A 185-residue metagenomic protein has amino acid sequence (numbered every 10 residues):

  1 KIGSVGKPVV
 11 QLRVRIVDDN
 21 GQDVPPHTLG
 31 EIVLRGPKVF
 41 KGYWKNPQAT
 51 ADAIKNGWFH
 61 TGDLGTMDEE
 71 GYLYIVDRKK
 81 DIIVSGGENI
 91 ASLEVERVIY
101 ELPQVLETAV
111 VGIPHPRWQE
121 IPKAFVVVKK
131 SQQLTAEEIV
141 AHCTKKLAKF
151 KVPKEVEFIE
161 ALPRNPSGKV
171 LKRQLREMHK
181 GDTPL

Functional and structural regions predicted by a protein language model:
K1-G3, D18-N20, N46-A49: Active-site loops of AMP-binding adenylate-forming
K1-L12, P25-G30, V39-K41, A51 (+2 more regions): Conserved ATP-binding loop and adjacent catalytic segment of the adenylate-forming AMP-binding
V10-L12, G30, E120-P122, K154 (+1 more regions): Change "...and in nucleic-acid phosphodiester-cleaving endonucleases..." to "...and in nucleic-acid processing enzymes
N20, G36, K41-G42, D52 (+4 more regions): AMP-binding/adenylate-forming catalytic core of the ANL superfamily
V156-I159: General small-molecule cofactor/ligand-binding pocket signal
